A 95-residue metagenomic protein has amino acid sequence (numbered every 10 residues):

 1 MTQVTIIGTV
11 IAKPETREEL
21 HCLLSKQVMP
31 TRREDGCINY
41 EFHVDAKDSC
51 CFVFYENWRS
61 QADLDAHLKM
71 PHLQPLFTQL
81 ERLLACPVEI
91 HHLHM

Functional and structural regions predicted by a protein language model:
M1-V4, D45-A46: Short, flexible turn/loop "capping" segments at secondary-structure junctions
T5-V10: Active-site-flanking beta-strand signature of metal-NTP-handling nucleotidyl enzymes and homologous cyclase-like
A12-R17: Short, surface-exposed ligand-recognition loops at beta-strand->loop->(often short) alpha-helix junctions that present
S25, F54, M95: Localized chelating/binding microdomains that coordinate divalent metal ions or stabilize phosphate-bearing
K26, R32-I38, N57-I90: An amphipathic, aromatic/His-enriched active-site/gating alpha helix that lines ligand/cofactor pockets
M29-C51: Short, glycine- and small/hydrophobic-rich beta-strand elements in well-ordered beta-sheets
E41-H43, Y55, H91-L93: Solvent-exposed beta-strand sheet faces enriched in polar/charged residues
